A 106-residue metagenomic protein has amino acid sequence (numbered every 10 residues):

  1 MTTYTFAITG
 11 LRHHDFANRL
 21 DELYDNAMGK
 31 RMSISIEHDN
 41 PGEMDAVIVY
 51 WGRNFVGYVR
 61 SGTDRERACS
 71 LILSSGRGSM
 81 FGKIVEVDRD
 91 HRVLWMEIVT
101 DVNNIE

Functional and structural regions predicted by a protein language model:
M1-E106: Conserved active-site motif detector
